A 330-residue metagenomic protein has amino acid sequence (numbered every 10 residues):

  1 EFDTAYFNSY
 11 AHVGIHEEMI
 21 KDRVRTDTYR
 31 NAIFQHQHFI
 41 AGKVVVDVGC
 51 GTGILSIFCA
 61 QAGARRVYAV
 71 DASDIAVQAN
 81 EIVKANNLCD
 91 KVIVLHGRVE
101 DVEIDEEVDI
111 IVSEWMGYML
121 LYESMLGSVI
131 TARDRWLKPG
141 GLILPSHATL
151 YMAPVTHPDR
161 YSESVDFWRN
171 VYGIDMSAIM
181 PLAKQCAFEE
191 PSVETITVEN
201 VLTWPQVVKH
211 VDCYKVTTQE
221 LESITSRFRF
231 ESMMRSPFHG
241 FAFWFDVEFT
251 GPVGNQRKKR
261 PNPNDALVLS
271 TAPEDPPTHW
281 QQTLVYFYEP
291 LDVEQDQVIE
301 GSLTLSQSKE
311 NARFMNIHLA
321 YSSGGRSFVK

Functional and structural regions predicted by a protein language model:
E1-V48, T52-K330: Class I SAM-binding transferase module
